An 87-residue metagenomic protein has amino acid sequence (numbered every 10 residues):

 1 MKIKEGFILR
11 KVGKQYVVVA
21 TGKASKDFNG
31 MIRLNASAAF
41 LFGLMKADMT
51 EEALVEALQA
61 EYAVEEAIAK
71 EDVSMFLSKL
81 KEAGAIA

Functional and structural regions predicted by a protein language model:
M1-K46: Acidic, low-complexity/disordered tracts enriched in E/D and polar residues
G30-A87: Long, charge-rich, low-complexity alpha-helical segments
